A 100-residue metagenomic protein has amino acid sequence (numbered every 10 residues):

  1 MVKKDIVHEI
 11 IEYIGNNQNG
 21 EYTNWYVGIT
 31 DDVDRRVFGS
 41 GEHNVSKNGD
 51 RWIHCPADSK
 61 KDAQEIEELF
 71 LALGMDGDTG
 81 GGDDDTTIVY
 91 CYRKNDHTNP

Functional and structural regions predicted by a protein language model:
M1-P100: GIY-YIG nuclease catalytic motif and its immediate N-terminal context
